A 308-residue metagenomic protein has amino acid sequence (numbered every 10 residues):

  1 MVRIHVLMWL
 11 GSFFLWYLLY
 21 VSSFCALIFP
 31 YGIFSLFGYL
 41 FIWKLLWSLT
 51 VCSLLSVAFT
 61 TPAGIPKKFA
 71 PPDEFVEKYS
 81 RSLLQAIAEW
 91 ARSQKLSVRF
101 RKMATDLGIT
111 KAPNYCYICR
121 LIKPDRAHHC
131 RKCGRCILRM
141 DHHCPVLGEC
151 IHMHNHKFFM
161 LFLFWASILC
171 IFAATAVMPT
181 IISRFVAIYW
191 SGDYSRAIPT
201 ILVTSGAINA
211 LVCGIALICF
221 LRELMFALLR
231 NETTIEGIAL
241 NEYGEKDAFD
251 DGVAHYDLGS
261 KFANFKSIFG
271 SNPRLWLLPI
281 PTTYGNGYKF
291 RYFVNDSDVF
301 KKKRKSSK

Functional and structural regions predicted by a protein language model:
M1-K308: Membrane-associated feature with strongest affinity for ZDHHC
